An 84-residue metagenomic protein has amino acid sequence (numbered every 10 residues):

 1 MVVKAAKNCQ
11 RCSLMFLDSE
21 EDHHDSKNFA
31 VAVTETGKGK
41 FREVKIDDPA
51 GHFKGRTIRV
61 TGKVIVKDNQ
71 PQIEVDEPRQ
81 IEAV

Functional and structural regions predicted by a protein language model:
V2-V84: OB-fold single-stranded nucleic acid-binding module
